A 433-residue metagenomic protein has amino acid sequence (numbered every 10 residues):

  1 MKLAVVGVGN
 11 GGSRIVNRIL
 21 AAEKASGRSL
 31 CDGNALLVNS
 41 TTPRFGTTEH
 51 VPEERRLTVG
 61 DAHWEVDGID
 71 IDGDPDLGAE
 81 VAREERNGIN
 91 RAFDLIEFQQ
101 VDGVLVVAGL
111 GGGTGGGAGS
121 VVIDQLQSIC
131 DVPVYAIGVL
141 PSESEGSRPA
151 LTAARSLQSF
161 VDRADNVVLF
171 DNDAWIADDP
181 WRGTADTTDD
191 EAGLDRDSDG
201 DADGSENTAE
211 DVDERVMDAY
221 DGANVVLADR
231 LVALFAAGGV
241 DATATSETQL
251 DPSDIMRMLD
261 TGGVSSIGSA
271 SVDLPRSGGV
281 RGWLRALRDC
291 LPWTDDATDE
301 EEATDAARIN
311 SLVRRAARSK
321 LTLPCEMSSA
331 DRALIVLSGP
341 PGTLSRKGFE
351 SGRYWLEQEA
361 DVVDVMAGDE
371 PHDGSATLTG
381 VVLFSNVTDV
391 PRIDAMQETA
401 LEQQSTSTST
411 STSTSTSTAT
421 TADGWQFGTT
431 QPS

Functional and structural regions predicted by a protein language model:
M1-S433: Tubulin/FtsZ superfamily GTPase core signature
